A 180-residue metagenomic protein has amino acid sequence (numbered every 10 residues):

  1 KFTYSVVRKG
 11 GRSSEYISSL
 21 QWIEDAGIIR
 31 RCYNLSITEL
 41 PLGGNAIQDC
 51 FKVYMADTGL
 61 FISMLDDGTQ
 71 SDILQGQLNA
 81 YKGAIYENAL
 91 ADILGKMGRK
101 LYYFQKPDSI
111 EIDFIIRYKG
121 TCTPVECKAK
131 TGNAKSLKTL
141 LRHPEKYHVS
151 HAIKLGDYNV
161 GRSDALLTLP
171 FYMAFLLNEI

Functional and structural regions predicted by a protein language model:
K1-K119: Accessory nucleic acid-recognition modules appended to NTPase machines
S63, A134-K135, G161-A165: Switch/connector loops and helix/strand junctions flanking conserved nucleotide-binding motifs in nucleotide-processing
T69-Q70, L141-H143: Short, solvent-exposed amphipathic alpha-helical segments in soluble enzyme and RNA/protein-processing domains
K106, Y147-L166: Nucleic-acid nuclease catalytic cores
T121-T123, H151: Structural motif
P124-G132: Active-site ExK catalytic segment of metal-dependent nucleases
T131-L140: Active-site-adjacent loop/helix micro-motif of nuclease/hydrolase catalytic cores
Y158-I180: Domain-level recognition of nuclease-like catalytic cores that cleave nucleotide substrates
